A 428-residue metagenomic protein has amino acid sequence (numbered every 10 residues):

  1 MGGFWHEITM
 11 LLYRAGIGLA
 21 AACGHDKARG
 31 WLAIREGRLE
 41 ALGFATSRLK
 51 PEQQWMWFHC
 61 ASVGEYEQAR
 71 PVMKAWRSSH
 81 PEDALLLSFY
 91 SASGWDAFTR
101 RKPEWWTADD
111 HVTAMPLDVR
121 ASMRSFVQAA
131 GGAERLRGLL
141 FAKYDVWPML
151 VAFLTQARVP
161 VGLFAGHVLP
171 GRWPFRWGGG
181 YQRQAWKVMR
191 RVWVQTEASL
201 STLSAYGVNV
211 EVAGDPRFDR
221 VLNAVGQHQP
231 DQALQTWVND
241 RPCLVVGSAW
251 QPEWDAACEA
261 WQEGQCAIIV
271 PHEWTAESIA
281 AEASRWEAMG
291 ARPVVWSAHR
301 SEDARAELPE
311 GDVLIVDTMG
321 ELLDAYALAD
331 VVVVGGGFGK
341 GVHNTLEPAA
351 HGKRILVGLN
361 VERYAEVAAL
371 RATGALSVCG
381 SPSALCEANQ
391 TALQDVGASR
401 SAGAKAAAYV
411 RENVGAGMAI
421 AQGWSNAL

Functional and structural regions predicted by a protein language model:
M1-R38: A transmembrane-helix-recognition feature enriched in membrane-embedded lipid enzymes and envelope glyco-/phospholipid
A22, R29-H228, V245, A249-E253 (+3 more regions): Active-site and donor-binding regions of nucleotide-sugar-utilizing enzymes
P71, A75, S88-Y90, W95-A97 (+2 more regions): Donor-nucleotide binding loops and adjacent catalytic segments primarily of GT-B fold Leloir glycosyltransferases
A97-W105, W177-G180, I279-G290, V367-A369: Short, aromatic/basic amphipathic alpha-helical patches
M123-A133, Q232-Q235, A306, T391: Short amphipathic alpha-helix with an adjacent loop that forms part of the alpha/beta core around
E134-G138, L308-K340: Acidic donor-binding loop of glycosyltransferase active sites
M189, A205, A327-Y409: Catalytic binding pocket for nucleotide-activated donors in carbohydrate/polymer assembly enzymes
E412-L428: C-terminal alpha-helical cap of glycosyltransferases
